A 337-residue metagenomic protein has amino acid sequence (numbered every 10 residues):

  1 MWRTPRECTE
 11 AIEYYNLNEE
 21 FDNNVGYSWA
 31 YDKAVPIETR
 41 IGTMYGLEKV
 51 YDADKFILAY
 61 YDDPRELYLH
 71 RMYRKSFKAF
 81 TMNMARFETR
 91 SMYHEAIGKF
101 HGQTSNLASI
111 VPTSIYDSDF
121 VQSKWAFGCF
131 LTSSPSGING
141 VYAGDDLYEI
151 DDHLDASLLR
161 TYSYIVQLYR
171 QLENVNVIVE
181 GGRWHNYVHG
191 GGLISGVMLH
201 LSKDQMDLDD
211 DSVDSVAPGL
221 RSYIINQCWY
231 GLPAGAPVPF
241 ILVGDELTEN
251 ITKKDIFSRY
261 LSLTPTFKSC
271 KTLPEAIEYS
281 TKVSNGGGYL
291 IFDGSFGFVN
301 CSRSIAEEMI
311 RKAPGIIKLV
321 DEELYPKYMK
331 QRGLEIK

Functional and structural regions predicted by a protein language model:
M1-E10, T132-S136: Short connector loops at secondary-structure junctions
T4-R71: An acidic, phosphate/nucleotide-engaging active-site surface
E20-N23, Y51-K55, Q122-A126, L172-V175 (+2 more regions): Short coil/turn connectors at secondary-structure junctions
M44-P135: Divalent-metal (Mg2+/Mn2+/Ca2+)-assisted nucleotide/phosphate chemistry catalytic cores
Y45-E48, V166-Q167, L324: Short, flexible, glycine/charge-rich loop motifs used to bind or transfer phosphoryl groups or to couple energy/partner
D63-P64, S134-S136, R183-H185, T248 (+1 more regions): Short, glycine-/Ser/Thr-/acidic-enriched flexible segments
S109-G235: Small-residue-enriched flexible segments
H189-K337: C-terminal non-catalytic interaction/assembly regions of soluble proteins
